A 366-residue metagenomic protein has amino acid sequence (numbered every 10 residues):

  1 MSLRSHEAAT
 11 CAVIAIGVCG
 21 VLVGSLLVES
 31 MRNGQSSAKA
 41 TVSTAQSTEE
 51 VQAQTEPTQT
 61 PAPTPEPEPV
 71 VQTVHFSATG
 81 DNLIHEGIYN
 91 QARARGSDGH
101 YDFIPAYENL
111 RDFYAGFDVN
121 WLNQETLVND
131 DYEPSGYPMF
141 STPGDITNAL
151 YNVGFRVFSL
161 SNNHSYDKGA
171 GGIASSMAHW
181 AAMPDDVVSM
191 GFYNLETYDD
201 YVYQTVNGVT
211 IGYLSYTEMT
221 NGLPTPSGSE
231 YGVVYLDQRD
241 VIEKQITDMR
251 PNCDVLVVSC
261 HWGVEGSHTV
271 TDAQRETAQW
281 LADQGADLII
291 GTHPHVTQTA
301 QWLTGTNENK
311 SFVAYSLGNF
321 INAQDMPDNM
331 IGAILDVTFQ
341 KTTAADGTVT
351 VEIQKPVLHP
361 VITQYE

Functional and structural regions predicted by a protein language model:
M1-C11: Short, low-complexity patches enriched in S/T/P/G
A9-E366: Acidic, metal/ion-coordinating pockets
